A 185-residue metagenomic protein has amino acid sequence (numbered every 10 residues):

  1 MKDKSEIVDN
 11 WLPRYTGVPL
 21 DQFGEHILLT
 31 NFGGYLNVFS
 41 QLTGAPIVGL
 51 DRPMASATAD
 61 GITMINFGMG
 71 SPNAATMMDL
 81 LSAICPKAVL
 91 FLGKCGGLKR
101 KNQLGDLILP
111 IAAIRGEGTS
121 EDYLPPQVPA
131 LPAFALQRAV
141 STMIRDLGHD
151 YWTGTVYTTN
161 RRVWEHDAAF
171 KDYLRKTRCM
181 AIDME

Functional and structural regions predicted by a protein language model:
M1-A88, G97-M184: Accessory terminal and edge-of-domain segments that mediate assembly/interaction and cofactor placement around
